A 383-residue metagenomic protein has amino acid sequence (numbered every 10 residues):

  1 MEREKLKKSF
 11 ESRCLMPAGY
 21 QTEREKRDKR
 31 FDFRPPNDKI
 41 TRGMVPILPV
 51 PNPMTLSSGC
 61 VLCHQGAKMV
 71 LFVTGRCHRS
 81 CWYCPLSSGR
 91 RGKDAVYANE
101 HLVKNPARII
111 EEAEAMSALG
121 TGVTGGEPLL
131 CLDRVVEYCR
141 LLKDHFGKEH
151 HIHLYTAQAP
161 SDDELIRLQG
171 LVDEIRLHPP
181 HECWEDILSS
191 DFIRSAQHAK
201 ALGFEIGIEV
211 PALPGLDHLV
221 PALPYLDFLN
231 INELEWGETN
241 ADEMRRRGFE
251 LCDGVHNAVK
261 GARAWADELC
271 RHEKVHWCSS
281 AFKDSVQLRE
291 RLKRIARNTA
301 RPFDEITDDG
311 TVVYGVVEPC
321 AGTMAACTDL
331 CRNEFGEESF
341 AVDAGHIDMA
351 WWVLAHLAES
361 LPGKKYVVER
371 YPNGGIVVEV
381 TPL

Functional and structural regions predicted by a protein language model:
M1-N52, T307-L383: Radical SAM enzyme core and accessory elements
I47-L48, M54-L102: Canonical Radical SAM [4Fe-4S] cluster-binding loop centered on the CxxxCxxC motif and its immediate flanking residues
G89-V103, M116-C131, H145-S161, Q169-D191 (+2 more regions): Core AdoMet radical
E111-A115, I166-L171, A196-Q197, L223-P224: Acidic (Asp/Glu)-rich catalytic clusters
D133-R140, D162-Q169, I187-L188, H218-A222: Distinct, well-ordered alpha-helical segments
D191-V286, P302-Y314: Conserved C-terminal portion of the radical SAM core fold that forms the substrate/S-adenosylmethionine-binding
